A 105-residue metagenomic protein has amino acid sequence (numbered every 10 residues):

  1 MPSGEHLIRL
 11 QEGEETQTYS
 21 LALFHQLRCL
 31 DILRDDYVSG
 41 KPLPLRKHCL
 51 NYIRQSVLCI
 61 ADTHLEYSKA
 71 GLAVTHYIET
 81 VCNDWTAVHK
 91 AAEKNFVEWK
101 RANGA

Functional and structural regions predicted by a protein language model:
M1-A105: Low-complexity, small/polar and acidic-rich linker and loop segments
